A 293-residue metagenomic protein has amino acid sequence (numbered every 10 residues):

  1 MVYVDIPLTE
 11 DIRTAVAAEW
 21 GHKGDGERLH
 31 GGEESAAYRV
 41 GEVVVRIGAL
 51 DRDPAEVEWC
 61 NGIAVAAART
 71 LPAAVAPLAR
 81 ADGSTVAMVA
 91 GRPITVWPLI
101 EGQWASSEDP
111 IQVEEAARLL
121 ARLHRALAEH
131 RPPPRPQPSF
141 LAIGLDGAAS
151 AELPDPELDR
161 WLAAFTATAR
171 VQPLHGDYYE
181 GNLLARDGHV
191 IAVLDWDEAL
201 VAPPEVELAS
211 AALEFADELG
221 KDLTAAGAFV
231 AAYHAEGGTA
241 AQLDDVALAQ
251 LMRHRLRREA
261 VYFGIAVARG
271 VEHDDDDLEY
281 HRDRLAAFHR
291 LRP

Functional and structural regions predicted by a protein language model:
M1-D25, E279-P293: Regulatory N- and C-terminal appendages and interdomain linkers associated with kinase/kinase-like NTP transferase
P7-E19, A128-G176, R186, A287: An alpha-helical support segment within catalytic cores of ATP-dependent transferases
E19-R39: ATP-binding glycine-rich phosphate-binding loop
E33-R46, P77, L162-V206: Active-site acidic catalytic loop and adjacent metal/ATP-binding pocket of ATP-dependent phosphoryl transfer enzymes
R46-R92, S106-E115, L119-R122: A conserved alpha-helical element in kinase catalytic cores
R92-S107, L145, R253-E272: A glycine-centered beta->alpha junction motif in the catalytic cores of kinase/phosphotransferase enzymes
P138-A142, T224, R258-P293: ATP/Mg2+ or Mg2+-diphosphate-binding catalytic cores that bind nucleotide phosphates or diphosphates via glycine-rich
E205-G238, R253-V271: Active-site activation/catalytic loop segments of kinase-like enzymes and analogous catalytic loops in related
